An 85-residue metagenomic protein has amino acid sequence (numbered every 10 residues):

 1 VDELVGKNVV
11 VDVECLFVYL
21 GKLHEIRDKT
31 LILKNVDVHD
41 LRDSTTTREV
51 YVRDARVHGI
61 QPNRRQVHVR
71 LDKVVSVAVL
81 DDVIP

Functional and structural regions predicted by a protein language model:
V1-P85: Conserved RNA-binding domains used in RNP assembly and mRNA/RNA metabolism
